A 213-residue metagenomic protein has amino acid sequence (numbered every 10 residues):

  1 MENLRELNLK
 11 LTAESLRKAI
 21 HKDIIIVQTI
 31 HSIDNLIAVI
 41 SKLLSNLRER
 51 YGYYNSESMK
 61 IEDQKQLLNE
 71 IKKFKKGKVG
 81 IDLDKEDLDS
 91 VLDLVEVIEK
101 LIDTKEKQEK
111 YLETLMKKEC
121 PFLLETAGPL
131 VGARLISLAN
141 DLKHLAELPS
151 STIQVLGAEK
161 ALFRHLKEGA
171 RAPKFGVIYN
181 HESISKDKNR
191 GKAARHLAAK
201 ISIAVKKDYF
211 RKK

Functional and structural regions predicted by a protein language model:
M1-E62: Phosphate- and other anionic-substrate recognition elements at nucleic-acid/protein interfaces
N8-H21, K72-I81, A172-K174: Short, compositionally biased low-complexity segments
I33, I37, I98, E125 (+2 more regions): Hydrophobic alpha-helical scaffolding
D34, A38-S41, S45, L92-E106 (+1 more regions): Generic structural signal for well-ordered, non-transmembrane alpha-helical segments in soluble/cytosolic regions
E62-Q66, K72-K75, R195, K200: Intrinsically disordered, low-complexity regulatory regions in eukaryotic proteins
G77-L130: Helix-hairpin-helix/helix-loop-helix acidic hairpins
E113, K117, P121-I153: Basic (Lys/Arg-enriched) interaction patch that binds polyanionic ligands
S137-R211: Phosphate-backbone recognition surface of nucleic-acid-processing proteins
